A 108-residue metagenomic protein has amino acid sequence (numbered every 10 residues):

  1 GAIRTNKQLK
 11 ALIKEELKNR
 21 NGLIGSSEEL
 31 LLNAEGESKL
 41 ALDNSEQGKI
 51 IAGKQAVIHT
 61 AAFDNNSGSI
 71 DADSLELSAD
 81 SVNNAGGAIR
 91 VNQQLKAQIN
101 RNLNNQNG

Functional and structural regions predicted by a protein language model:
G1-R4, L9-A11, E15-N19, L23-G25 (+8 more regions): Extracellular beta-strand scaffolds
